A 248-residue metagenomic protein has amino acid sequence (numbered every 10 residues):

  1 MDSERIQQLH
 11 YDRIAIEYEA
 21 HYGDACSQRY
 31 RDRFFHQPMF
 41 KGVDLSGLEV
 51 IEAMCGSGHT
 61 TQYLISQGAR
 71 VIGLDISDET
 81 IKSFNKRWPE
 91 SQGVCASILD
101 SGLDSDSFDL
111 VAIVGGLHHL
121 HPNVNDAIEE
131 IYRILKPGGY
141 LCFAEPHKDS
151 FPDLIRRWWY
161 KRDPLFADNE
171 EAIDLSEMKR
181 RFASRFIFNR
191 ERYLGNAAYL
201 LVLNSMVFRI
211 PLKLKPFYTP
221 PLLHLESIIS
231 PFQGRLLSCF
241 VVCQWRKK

Functional and structural regions predicted by a protein language model:
M1-L45: Conserved class I S-adenosyl-L-methionine
I51, S57-D100: Class I SAM-dependent methyltransferase SAM/SAH-binding core
L99-V111: A short acidic, Gly/Pro-enriched loop at the edge of an enzyme's catalytic core that lines a small-molecule cofactor
L110-N123: A short SAM/SAH-binding and catalytic strip from SAM-dependent methyltransferases
N125-P137: A short glycine-rich, Lys/Arg-flanked "PGG" loop and its adjoining helix->strand segment in the class I
C142-L165: Conserved class I S-adenosyl-L-methionine
R156, Y160, R190-K248: A C-terminal cap/extension of S-adenosyl-L-methionine-dependent methyltransferases that defines the acceptor-substrate
E170-F186, R190: Short alpha-helix
